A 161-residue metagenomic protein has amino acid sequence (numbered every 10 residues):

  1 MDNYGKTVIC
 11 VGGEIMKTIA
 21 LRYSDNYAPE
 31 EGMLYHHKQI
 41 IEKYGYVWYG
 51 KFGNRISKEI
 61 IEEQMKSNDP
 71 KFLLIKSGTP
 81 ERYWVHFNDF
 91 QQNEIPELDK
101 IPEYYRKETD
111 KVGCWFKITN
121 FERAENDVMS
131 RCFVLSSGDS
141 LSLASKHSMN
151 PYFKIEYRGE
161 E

Functional and structural regions predicted by a protein language model:
M1-N68, C132, S140-L143, H147-E161: Compositionally biased, charged N-terminal/linker segments
I19-L21, L73, F116-I118: Hydrophobic beta-strand residues in large extracellular and virion-surface proteins
S24-N26, S77-T79, F90: Histidine- and/or cysteine-centered catalytic micro-motif in compact active-site loops
D69-S77: Short conserved beta-strand and strand-loop elements enriched in small hydrophobics with frequent Asp/Gly
P80-E161: Aromatic- and Lys/Arg-enriched surface recognition patch
